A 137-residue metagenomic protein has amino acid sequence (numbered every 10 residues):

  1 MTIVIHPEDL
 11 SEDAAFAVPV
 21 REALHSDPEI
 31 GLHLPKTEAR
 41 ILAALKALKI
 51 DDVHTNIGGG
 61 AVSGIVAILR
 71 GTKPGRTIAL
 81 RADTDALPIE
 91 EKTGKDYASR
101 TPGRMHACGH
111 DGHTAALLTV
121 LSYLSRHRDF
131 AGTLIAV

Functional and structural regions predicted by a protein language model:
T2-H106, A115-L118, S122-A131: Acidic/His- and Gly-rich active-site-bordering loop/insert found across diverse amide/peptide-bond hydrolases
T133-V137: Divalent metal-dependent hydrolysis catalytic cores, especially in the metallo-beta-lactamase
